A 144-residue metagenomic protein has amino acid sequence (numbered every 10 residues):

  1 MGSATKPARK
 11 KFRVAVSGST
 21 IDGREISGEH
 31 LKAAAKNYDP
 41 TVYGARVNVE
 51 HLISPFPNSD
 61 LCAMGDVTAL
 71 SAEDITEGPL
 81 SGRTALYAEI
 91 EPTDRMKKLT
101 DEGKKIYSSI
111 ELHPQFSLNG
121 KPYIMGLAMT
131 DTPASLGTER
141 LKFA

Functional and structural regions predicted by a protein language model:
M1-A144: N-terminal, leucine/charged-rich tether regions that mediate assembly and partner docking in large macromolecular
